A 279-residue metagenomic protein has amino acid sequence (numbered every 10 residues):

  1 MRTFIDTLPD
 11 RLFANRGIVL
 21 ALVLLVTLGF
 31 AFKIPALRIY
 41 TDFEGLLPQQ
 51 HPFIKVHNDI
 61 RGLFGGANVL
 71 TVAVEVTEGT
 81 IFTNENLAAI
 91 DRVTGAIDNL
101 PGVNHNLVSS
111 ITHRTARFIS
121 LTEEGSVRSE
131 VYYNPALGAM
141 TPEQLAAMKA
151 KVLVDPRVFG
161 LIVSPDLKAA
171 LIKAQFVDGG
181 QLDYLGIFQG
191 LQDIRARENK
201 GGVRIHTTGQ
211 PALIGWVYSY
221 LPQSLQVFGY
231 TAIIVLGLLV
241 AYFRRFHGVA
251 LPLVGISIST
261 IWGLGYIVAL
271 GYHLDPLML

Functional and structural regions predicted by a protein language model:
M1-T41: Signature of alpha-helical transmembrane segments and their immediate interfacial
V23-F30, T231-L239, G255, S259 (+1 more regions): Alpha-helical transmembrane segments of integral membrane proteins
I34-I81, L87, P142-I162: Solvent-exposed, non-transmembrane loop/terminal regulatory segments of multi-pass membrane proteins
G62, A88, P135-F246, S257: Extracytoplasmic
A67, T71, E75-E78, S110-E130 (+2 more regions): Short beta-strand/turn "edge" motifs
V74-E75, I90-R117: Short amphipathic beta-strand/extended segments in non-transmembrane regions
T80-D91, I119-S120, E130-V131, G179-Q189: Solvent-exposed, non-transmembrane alpha-helical starts
G248-L279: Hydrophobic transmembrane alpha-helices and their membrane-interface caps in long multi-pass transport proteins
